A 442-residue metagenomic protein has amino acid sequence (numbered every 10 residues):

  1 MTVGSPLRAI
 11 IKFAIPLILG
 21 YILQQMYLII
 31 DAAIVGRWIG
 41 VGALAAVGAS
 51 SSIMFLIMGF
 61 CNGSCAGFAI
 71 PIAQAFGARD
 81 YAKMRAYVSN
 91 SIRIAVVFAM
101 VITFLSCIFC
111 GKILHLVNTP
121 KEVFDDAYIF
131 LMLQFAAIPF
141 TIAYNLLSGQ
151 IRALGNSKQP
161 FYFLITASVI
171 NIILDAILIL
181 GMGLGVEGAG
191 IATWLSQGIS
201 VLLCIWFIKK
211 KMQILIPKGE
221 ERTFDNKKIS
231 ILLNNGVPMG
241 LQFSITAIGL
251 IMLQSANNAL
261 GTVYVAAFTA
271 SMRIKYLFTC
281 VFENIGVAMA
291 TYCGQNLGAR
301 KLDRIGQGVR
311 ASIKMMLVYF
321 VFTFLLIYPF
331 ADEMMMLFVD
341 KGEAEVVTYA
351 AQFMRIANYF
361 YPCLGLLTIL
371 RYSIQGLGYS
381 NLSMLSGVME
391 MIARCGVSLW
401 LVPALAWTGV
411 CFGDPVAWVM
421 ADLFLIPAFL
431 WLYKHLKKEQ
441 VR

Functional and structural regions predicted by a protein language model:
M1-A14, I72-A137, G181-V237, C293-F360 (+1 more regions): Short alpha-helical transmembrane segments in multi-pass integral membrane proteins
V3, L7-M26, I30, I53-F60 (+7 more regions): Residue-level signal for short hydrophobic patches within transmembrane helices of multi-pass membrane transporters
K12-D31, L133, Y144, A167 (+4 more regions): Transmembrane helical elements of multi-pass membrane transporters/channels
M26-L44, L114-K121, I177-L184, S244-L277 (+3 more regions): Helix-terminus/linker motif at the lipid-water interface of multi-pass membrane proteins
V35-F55, K121-D126, V186-E187, K228-N235 (+5 more regions): Interfacial/gating helices of multi-pass transporter permease domains
L44-F104, T141-P160, A267-A331, L364-S386: Small-residue-rich hydrophobic transmembrane alpha-helices
L56-G59, N171-A176, V201-I205, L277-C280 (+3 more regions): Hydrophobic transmembrane alpha-helices of multi-pass small-molecule transporters
C65, L133-R152, P160-S168, A189-L202 (+4 more regions): Short runs within selected transmembrane alpha-helices of multi-pass transporters and secretion channels
